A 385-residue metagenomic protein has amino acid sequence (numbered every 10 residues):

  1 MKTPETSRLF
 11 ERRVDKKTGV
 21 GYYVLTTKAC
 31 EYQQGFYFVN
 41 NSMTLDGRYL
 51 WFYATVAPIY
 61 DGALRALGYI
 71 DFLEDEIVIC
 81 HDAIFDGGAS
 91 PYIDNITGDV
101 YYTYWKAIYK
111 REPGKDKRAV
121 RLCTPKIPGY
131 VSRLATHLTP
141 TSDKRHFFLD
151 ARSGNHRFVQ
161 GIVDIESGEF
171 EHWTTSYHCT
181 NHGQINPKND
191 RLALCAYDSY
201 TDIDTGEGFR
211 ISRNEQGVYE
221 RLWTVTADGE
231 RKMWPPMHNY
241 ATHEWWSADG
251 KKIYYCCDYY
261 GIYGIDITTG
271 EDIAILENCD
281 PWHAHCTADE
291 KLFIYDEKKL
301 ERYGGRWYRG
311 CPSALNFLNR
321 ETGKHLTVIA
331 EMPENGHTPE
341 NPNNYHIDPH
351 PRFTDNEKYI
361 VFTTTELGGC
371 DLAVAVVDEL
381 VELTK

Functional and structural regions predicted by a protein language model:
M1-Y23: Blade/loop signatures of beta-propeller domains
T3-P4, T55-L64, L149-S153, C195-V218 (+2 more regions): Short, conserved, GDST-rich strand-edge loop motifs in beta-rich repeat architectures
Y32-N40, A57-W105: Blade-loop segments of beta-propeller domains
N40-Y49, S90-D99, T103, H137-H146 (+4 more regions): Blade-terminus and WD-like Trp-Asp/Gly-His loop motifs, strongest in beta-propeller folds
C80-R157, G168, H172-C179: Asp-box/WD-like beta-propeller blade repeats and closely related beta-sheet repeat scaffolds
Y240, L276-H285, G323-R352: Conserved blade-ending motifs and adjacent loop-strand segments that build the rim/top face of beta-propeller domains
Y260, L276-T327: Loop/turn-rich, solvent-exposed surfaces of beta-rich toroidal or solenoidal domains
Y345-K385: Blade-level signature of beta-propeller repeat domains, shared across WD40, Kelch, NHL, RCC1 and BNR/Asp-box propellers
